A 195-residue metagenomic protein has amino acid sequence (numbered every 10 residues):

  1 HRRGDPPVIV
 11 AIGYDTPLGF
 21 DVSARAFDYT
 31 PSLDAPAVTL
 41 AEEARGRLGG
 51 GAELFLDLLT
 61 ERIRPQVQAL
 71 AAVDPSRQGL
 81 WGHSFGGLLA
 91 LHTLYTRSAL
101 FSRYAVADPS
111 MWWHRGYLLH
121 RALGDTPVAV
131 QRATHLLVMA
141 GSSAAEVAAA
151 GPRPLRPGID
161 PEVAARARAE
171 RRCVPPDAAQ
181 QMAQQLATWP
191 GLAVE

Functional and structural regions predicted by a protein language model:
H1-E195: Non-catalytic cap/lid and distal C-terminal segments of serine-dependent acyl enzymes
